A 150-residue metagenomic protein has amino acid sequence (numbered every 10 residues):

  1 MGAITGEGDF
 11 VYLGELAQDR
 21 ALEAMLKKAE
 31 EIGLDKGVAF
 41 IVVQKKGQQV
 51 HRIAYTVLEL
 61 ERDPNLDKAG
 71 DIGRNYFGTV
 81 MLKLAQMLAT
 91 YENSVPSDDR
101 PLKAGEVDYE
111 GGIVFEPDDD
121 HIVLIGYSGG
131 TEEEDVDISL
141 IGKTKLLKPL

Functional and structural regions predicted by a protein language model:
M1-L150: Flexible, solvent-exposed loop/hinge segments and secondary-structure transition points
